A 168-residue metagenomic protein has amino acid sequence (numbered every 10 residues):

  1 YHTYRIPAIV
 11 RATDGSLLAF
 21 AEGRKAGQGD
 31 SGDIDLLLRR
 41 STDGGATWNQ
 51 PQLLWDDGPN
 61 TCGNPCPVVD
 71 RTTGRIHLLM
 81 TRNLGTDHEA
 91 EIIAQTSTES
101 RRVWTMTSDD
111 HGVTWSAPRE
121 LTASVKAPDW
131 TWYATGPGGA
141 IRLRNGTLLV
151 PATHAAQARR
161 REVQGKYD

Functional and structural regions predicted by a protein language model:
Y1-D168: Asp-box/BNR beta-propeller blade signature and adjacent active/binding-site loops in extracellular glycan-interacting
